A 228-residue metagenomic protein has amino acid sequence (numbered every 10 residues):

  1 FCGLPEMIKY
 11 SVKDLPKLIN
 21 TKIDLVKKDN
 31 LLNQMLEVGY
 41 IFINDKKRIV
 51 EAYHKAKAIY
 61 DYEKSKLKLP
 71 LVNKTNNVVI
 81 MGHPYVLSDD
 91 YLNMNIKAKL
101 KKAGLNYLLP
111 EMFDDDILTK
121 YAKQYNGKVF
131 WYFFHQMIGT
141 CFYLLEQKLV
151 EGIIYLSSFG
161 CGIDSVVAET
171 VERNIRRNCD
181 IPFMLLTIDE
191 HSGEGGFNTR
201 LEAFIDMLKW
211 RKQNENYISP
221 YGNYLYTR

Functional and structural regions predicted by a protein language model:
F1-R228: An N-terminal assembly and electron-transfer interface module characteristic of large anaerobic redox and radical
